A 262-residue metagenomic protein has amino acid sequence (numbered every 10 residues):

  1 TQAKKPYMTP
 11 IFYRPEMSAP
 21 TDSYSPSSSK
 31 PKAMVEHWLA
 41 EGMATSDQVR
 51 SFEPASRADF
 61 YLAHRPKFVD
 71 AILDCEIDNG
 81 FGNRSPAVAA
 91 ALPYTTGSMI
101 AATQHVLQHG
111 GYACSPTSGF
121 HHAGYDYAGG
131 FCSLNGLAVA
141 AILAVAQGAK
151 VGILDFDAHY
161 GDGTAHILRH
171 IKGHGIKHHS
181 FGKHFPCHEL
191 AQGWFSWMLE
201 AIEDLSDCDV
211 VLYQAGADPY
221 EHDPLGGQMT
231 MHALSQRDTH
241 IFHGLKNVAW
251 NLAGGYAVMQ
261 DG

Functional and structural regions predicted by a protein language model:
A3-Y7, A71-G262: A general "terminal functional-core" signal
K4-A55: N-terminal low-complexity, Ser/Thr- and acidic-residue-enriched intrinsically disordered segments
M17, P66, G119-F120: Short, flexible active-site-adjacent loop segments at beta-strand->alpha-helix junctions, enriched in small/polar
A19, P54-D59, H184-H188: A short acidic, often aromatic-flanked loop/helix-cap motif at beta-alpha or helix-coil junctions that lines enzyme
K32, E36, A40, A58 (+4 more regions): Replace "anionic and nucleotidyl ligands
K32-H37, E41-M43, R65, D70 (+2 more regions): Extended, hydrophobic alpha-helical segments
S51-D59, C114-H121: Short, glycine/charge-rich beta-strand/loop segments that flank catalytic centers and engage negatively charged groups
E53-I77: Charged, often glycine-rich, active-site loop that binds/positions anionic groups
